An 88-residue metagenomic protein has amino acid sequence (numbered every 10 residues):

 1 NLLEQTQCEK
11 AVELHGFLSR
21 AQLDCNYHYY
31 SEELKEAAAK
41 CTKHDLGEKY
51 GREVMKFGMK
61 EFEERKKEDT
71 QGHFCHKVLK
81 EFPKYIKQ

Functional and structural regions predicted by a protein language model:
N1-A37, Q88: N-terminal secretory signal peptides
H28-Q88: Compact alpha-helical subdomains of small soluble proteins
